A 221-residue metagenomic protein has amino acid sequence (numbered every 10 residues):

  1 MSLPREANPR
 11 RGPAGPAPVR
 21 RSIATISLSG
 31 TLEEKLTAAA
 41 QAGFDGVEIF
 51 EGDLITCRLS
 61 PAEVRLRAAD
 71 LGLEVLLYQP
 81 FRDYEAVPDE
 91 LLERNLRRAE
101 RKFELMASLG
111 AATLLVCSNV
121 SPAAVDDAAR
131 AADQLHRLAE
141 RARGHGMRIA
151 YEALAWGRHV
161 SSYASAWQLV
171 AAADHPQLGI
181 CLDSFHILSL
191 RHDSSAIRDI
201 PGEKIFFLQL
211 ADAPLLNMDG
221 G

Functional and structural regions predicted by a protein language model:
R5-A17, E33, D70, E85-I180 (+1 more regions): Active-site acidic/histidine proton-transfer and metal-coordination neighborhood in alpha/beta enzyme cores
A24-L28, F50-D53, P80-D83, N119-S121 (+3 more regions): Active-site beta-loop-alpha junctions enriched in small/polar residues
E33-D53, L109-G110: Catalytic domains of carbohydrate-active enzymes, especially glycoside hydrolases
L36, D89-E90, V125, V160-A164 (+1 more regions): Gly/Pro-rich active-site loop or hairpin
A39, V47, A68, M106 (+3 more regions): Conserved, mostly hydrophobic/aromatic
G43-D45, G110, A173-G179, P201-F206: Glycine-enriched alpha-helix->loop->beta-strand junction motifs that scaffold or abut catalytic
E48, L77-Q79, L115, A150 (+1 more regions): Conserved beta-strand positions in the central sheet of alpha/beta enzyme cores
E48-A69, S118-A123: Glycine-rich, proline-tolerant flexible connector loops at the mouths of alpha/beta enzymes
